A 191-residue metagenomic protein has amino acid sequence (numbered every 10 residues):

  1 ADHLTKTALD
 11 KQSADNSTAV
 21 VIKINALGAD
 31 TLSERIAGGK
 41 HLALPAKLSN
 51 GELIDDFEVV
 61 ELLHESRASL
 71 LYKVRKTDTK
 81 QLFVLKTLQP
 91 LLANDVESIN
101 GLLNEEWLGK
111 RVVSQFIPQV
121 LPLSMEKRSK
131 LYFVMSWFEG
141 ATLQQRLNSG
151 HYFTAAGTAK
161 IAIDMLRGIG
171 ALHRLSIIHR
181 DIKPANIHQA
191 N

Functional and structural regions predicted by a protein language model:
V60-S66, L71: Protein kinase glycine-rich loop
Y72-K73, K80-P90: Glycine-rich ATP phosphate-binding loop
L92-R111: AlphaC helix of the eukaryotic protein kinase fold
Q119-L131: Short beta-strand micro-motifs within the conserved protein kinase catalytic domain, predominantly in the N-lobe
R128-T142, R146: Conserved short submotifs of the Hanks-type protein kinase catalytic core that shape the nucleotide-binding pocket
I161-A162: Activation segment signature within eukaryotic-like protein kinase domains
R167-I177: Protein kinase catalytic-loop region centered on the HRD/HxD motif
Q189-N191: Activation-loop N-terminal segment of eukaryotic-like protein kinases
